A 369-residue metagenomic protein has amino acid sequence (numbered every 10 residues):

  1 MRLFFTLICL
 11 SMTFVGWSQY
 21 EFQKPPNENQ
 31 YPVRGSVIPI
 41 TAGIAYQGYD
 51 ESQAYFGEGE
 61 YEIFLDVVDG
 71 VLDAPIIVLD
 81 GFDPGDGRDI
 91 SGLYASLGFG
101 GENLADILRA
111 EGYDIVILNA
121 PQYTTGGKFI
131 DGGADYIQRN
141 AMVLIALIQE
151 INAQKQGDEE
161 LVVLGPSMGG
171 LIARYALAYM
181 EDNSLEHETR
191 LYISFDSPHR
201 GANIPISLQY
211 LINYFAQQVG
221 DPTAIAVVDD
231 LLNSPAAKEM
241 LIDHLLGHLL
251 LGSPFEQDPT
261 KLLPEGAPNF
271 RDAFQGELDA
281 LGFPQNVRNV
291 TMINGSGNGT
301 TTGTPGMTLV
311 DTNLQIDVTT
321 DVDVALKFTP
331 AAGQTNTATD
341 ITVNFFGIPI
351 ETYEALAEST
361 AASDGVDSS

Functional and structural regions predicted by a protein language model:
M1-Y20: Bacterial Sec-dependent N-terminal signal peptides
Y20-E60, D66, L309, N313-S369: Terminal low-complexity/disordered tails
E51-T124: Short, surface-exposed "cap/lid" segments of acyl-processing enzymes
A54-D66, A146, T260-G282: A Trp-anchored, charged/polar loop motif used as the substrate-binding/catalytic surface of acyl/ester-handling
V71-I76, F82, A110-V116, Q156-L161 (+2 more regions): Loop/turn elements at helix/coil->beta-strand transitions in domains of secreted/extracellular proteins
T125-V143: Catalytic nucleophile-loop/oxyanion-hole region of alpha/beta-hydrolase and closely related hydrolase-like folds
A141-K261, Q275, G297-I348: Serine-dependent carboxylesterase/thioesterase catalytic core of lipase-like alpha/beta-hydrolase/SGNH enzymes
P268, D272, F283-G306: P-loop NTPase catalytic cores that bind/hydrolyze ATP
